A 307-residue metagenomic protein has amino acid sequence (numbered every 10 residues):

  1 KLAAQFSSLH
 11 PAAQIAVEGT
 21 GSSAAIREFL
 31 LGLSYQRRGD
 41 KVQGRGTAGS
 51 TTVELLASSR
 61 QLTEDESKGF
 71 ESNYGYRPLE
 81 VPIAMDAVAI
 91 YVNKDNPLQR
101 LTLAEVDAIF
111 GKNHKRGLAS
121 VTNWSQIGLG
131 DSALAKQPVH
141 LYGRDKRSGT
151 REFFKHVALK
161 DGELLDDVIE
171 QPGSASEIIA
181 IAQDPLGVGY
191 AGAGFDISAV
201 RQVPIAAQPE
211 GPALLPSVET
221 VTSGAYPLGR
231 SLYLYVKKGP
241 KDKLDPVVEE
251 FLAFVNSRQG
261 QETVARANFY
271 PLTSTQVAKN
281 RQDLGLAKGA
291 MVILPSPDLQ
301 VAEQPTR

Functional and structural regions predicted by a protein language model:
K1-R116: N-terminal segment of the mature folded domain
L2, G21-A25, E66, A84-D86 (+8 more regions): Stable alpha-helical elements in mature extracytoplasmic
A3, V236-R307: Extracellular/periplasmic juxtamembrane helices and adjacent flexible linkers that interface with membrane partners
I26, H140-P212: Ligand-binding pocket segment of bilobal, Venus flytrap-like solute-binding proteins
A48-S50, S72-G75, V81-M85, R100 (+4 more regions): Extracellular/periplasmic catalytic domains that process cell-envelope and extracellular macromolecules
S72-V92, H140, A199-V236: Periplasmic-binding protein-like
I83-D167: Extracytoplasmic ligand-binding site segments that recognize negatively charged/polar headgroups
Y91-K94, L103-R116, L141, T222-N268: Bilobed periplasmic-binding protein/Venus flytrap-like ligand-binding cleft at the lobe interface of extracytoplasmic
